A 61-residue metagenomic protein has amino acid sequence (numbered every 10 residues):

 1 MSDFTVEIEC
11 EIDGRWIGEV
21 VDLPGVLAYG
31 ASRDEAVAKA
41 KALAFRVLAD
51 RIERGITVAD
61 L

Functional and structural regions predicted by a protein language model:
M1-R15, E19, L23, L27 (+2 more regions): N-terminal segment of the canonical double-stranded RNA-binding domain
M1-T5, D34, A38-L61: Short, charged, surface-exposed hinge/linker loops at domain edges that act as mobile lids or interdomain connectors
Y29-R33: Central antiparallel beta-sheet cores of small beta-barrel/beta-sandwich binding domains
